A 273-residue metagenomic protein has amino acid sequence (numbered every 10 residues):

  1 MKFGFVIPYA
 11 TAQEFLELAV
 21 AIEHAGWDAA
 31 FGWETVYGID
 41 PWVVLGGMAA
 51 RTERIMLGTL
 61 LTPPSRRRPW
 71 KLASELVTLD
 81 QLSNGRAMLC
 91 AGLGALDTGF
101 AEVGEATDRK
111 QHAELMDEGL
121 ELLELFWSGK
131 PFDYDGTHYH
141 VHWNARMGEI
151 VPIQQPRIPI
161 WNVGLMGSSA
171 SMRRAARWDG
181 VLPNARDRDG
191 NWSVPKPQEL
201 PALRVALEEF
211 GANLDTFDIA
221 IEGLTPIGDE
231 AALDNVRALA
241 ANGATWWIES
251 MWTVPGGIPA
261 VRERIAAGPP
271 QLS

Functional and structural regions predicted by a protein language model:
M1-S273: Active-site-adjacent structural elements that line small-molecule/cofactor binding pockets in enzymes
